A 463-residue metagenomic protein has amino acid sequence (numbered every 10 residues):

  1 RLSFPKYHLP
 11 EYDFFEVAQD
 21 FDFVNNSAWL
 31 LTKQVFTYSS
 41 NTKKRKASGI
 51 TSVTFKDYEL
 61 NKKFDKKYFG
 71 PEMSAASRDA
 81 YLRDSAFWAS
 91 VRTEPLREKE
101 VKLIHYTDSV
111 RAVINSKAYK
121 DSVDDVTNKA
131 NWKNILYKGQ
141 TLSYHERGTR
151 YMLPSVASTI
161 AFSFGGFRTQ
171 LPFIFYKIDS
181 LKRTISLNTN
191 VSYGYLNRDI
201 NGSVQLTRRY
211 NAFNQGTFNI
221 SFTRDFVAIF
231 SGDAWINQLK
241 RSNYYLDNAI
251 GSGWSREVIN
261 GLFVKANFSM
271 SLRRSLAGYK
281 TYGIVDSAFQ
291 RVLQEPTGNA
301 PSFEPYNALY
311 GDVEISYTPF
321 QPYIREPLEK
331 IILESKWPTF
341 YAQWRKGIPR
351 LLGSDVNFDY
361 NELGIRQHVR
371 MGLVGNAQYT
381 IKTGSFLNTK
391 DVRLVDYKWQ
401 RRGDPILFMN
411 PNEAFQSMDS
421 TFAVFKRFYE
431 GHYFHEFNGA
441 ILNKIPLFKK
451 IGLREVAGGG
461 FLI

Functional and structural regions predicted by a protein language model:
R1-G70, K382: Gly/Pro-enriched, hydrophobic low-complexity segments that function as extracytoplasmic propeptides/linkers
A76-I463: Exposed, low-structure sequence patches enriched in small/polar residues
